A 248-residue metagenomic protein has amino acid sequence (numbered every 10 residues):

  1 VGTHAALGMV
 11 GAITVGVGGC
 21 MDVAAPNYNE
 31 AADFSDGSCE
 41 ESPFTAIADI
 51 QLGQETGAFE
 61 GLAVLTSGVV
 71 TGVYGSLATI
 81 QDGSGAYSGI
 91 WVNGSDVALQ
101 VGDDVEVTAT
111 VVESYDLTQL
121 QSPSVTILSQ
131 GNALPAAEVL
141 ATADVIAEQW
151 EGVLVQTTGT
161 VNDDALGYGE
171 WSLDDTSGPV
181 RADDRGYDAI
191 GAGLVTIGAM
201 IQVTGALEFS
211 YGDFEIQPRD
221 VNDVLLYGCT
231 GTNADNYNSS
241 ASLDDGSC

Functional and structural regions predicted by a protein language model:
V1-G18: Extracellular/periplasmic metallocenter environments
H4, E41-Y227: OB-fold single-stranded nucleic acid-binding module
A6-V10, S35, L120, D244: Extracellular and select intracellular beta-sandwich modules with Ser/Thr-enriched, small-residue motifs on
G8, A12, N27, D104-E106: Extracytoplasmic/secreted proteins, especially bacterial periplasmic and envelope-associated proteins
G16-P43, L225-C248: Primarily marks secretory-pathway-exposed extracellular/lumenal segments that are disulfide- and glycosylation-prone
